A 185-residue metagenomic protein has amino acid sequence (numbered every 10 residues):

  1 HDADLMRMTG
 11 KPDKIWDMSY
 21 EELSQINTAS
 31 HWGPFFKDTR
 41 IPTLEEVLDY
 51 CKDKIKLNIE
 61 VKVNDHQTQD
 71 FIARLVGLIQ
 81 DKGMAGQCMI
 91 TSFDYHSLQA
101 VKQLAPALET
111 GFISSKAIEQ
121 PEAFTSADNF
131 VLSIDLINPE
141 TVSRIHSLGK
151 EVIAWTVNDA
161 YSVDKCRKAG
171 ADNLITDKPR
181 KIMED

Functional and structural regions predicted by a protein language model:
H1-D53, K62, L108-I113: An active-site metal/cofactor-coordinating segment within enzyme catalytic domains
L23, V47, I59, I90 (+6 more regions): Conserved, mostly hydrophobic/aromatic
H31-F36, E60-Q67, M84-C88, D128: Surface-exposed cleft-lining segments at the edges of enzyme active sites
P34, G111-D185: C-terminal active-site rim and adjoining tail of enzyme catalytic domains
L48, V76-Q80, Y95-P106, T141-E151 (+2 more regions): Surface-exposed amphipathic alpha-helices with a cationic face
K56, Q87-M89, E109, E151: Proline-centered loop/turn at the N-terminus of a beta-strand
D65-L78, T91-V101, I118-Q120, P139: N-terminal active-site wall of soluble small-molecule enzyme domains
I79, G83-M89, G170-D172: Short active-site oxyanion
